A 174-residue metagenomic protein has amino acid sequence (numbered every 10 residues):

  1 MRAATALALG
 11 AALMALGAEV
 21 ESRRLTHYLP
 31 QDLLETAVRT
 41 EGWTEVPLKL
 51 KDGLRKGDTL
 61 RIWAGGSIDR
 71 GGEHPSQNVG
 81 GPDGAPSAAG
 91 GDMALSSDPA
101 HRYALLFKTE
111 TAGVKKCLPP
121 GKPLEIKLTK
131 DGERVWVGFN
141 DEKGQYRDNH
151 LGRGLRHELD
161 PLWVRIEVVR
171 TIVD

Functional and structural regions predicted by a protein language model:
M1-T5: Positively charged n-region of N-terminal signal peptides that target proteins for export
A8-R23: Bacterial Sec-dependent signal peptides at the C-terminal "C-region" and cleavage site
V20-D174: Gly-Asp-aromatic-enriched flexible segments
